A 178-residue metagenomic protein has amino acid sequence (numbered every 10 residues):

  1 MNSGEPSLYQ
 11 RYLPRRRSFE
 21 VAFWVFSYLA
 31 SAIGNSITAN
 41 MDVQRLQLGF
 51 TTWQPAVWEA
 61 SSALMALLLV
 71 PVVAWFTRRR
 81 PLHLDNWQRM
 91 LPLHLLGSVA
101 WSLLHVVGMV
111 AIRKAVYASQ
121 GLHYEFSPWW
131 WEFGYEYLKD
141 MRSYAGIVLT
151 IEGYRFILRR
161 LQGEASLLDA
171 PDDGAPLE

Functional and structural regions predicted by a protein language model:
M1-D169, D173: Hydrophobic alpha-helices of bacterial signal-transduction systems
L177-E178: Helix-turn-helix DNA-binding segment
